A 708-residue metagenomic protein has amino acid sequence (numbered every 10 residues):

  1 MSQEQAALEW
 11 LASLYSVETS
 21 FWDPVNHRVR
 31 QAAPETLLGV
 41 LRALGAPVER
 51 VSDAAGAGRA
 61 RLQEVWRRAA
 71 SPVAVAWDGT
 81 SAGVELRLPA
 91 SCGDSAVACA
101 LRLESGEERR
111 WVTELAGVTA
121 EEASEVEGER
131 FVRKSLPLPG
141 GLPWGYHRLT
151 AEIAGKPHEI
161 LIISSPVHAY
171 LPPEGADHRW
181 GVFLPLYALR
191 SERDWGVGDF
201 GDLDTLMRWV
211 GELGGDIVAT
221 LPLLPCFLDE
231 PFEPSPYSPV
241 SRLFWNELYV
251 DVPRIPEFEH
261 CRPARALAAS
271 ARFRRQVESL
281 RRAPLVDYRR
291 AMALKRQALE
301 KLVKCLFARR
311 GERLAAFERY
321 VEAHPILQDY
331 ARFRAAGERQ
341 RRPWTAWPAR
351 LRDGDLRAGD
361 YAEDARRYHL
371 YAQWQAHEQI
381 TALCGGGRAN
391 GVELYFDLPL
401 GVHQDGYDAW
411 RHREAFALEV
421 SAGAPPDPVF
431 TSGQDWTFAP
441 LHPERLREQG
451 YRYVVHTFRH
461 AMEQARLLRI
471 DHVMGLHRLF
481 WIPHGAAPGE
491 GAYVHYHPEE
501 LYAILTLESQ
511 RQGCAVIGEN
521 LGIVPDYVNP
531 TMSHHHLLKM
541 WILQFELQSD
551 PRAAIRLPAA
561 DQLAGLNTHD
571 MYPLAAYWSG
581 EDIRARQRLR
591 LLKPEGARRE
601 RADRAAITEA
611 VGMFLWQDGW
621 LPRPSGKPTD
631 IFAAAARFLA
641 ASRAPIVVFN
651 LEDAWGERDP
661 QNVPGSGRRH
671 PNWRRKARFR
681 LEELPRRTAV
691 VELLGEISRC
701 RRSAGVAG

Functional and structural regions predicted by a protein language model:
M1-P47: Basic helix-extension-helix modules of the SAP/HeH family
D23, I153, L184-L186, A219-L224 (+6 more regions): Glycine-rich, histidine-containing beta strand-loop boundary motifs that form or position
R42-W111, E121-A151, S164-H412: Acidic/aromatic-lined carbohydrate-recognition and catalytic surfaces of CAZymes acting on diverse glycans
G106, E230-T381, G401-I646, E652-D653 (+2 more regions): Alpha-amylase-like alpha-glycosidases and glucanotransferases acting on alpha-linked glucans and related
A154-E159: Short acidic/polar inter-strand loop motif in beta-rich domains
G656-V706: Structured C-terminal cap/extension of enzyme domains
